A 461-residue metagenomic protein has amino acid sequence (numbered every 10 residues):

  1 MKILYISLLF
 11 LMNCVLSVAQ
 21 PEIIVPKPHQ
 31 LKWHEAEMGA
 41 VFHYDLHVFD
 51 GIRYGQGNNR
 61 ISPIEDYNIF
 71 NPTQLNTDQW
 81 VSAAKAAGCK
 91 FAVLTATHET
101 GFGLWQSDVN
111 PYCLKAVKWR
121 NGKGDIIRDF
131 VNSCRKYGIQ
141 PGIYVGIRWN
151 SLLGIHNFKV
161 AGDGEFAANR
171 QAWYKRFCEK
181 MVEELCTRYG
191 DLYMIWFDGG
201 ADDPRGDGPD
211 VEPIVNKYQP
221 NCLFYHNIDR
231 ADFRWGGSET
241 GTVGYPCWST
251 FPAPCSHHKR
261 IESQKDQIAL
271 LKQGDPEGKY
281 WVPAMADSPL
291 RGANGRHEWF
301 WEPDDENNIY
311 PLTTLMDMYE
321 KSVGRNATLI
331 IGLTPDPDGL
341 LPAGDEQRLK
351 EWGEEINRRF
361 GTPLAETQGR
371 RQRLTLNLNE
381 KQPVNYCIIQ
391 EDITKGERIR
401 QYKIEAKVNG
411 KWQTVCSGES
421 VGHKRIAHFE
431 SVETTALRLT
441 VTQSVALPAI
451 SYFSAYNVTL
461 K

Functional and structural regions predicted by a protein language model:
M1-P21: Bacterial Sec-dependent N-terminal signal peptides
Q20-F429, T440-T459: Mature catalytic domains of secreted/periplasmic carbohydrate-active enzymes
V432-A436: Extracellular Ig-like/FN3 beta-sandwich strand-entry sites
